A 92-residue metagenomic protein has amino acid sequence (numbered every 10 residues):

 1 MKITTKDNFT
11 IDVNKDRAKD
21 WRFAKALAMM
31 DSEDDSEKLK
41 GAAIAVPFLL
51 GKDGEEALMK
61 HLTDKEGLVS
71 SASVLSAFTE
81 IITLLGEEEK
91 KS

Functional and structural regions predicted by a protein language model:
M1-N8: Short acidic-hydrophobic surface loop/beta-edge motif
F9-V13: Short, isolated positions in well-ordered beta-strands
N14-S92: Short, surface-exposed, charged amphipathic helix/loop patches that serve as local interaction elements
